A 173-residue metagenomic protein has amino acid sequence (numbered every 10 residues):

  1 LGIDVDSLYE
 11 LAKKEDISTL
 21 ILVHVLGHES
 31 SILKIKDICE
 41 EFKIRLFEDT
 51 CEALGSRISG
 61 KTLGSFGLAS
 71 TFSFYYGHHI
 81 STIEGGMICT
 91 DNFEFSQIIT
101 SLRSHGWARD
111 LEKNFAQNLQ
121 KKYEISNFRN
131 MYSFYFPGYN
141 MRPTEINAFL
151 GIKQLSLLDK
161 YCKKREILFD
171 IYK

Functional and structural regions predicted by a protein language model:
G2-T82, M87-Q97: Active-site phosphate-binding strand-loop segment of PLP-dependent enzymes
A53-S59, F66-K173: Active-site region of PLP-dependent enzymes
